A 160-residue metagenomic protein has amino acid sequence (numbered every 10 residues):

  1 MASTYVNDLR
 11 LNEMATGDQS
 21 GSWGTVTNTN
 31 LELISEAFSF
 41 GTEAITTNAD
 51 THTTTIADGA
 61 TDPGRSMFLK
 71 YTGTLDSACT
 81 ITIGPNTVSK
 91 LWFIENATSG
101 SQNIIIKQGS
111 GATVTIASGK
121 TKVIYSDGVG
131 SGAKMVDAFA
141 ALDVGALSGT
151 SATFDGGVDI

Functional and structural regions predicted by a protein language model:
M1-I104, T153-D159: Exposed extracellular interaction/assembly regions and N-terminal maturation sites
S22-T29, S118-G128: Extracellular disulfide-bonded cysteine-rich modules/repeats
L31-G41, G100-Q108, Y125-A141: Short, surface-exposed terminal/edge motifs of secreted or surface/virion proteins that either
N86-K90, A117-K122: Trp-centered recognition loops
K90-F93, I116, G128, A138: Short, surface-exposed linear patches
S110-I116: Short, aromatic/His-centered strand-loop micro-motif at the edge of beta-sheets
G130, F139-I160: Low-complexity, small-hydrophobic/phenylalanine-enriched stretches that adopt extended beta/coil conformations used
